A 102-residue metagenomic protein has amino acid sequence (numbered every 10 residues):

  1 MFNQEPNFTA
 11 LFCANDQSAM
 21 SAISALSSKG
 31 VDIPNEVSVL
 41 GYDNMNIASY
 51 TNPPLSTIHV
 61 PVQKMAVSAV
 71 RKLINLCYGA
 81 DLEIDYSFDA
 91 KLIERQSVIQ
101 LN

Functional and structural regions predicted by a protein language model:
F2-N102: Flexible loop/turn connectors
